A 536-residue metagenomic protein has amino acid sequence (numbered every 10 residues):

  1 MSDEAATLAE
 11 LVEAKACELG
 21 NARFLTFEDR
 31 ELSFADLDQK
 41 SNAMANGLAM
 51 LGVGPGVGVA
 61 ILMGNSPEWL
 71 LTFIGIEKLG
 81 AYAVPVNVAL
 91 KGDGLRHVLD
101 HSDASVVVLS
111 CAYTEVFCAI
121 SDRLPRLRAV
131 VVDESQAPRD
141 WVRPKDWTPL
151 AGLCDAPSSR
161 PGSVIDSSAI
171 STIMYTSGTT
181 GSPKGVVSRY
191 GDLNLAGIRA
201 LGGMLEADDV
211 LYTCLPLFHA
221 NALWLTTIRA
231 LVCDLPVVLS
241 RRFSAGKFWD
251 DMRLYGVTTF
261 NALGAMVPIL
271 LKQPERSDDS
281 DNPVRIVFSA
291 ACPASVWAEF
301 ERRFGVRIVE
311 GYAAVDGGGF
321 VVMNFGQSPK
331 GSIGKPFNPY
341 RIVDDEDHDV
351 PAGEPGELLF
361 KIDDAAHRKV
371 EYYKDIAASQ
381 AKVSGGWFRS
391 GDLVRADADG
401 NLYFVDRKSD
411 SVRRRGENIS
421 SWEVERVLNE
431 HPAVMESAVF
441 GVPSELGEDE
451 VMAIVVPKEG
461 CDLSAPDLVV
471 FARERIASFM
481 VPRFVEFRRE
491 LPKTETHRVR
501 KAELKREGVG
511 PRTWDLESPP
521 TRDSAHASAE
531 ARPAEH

Functional and structural regions predicted by a protein language model:
S2-A5, N21-S66, L70-I74, K91-R96 (+2 more regions): Conserved AMP-binding/adenylate-forming core of the ANL superfamily
A5, D155-Y175, S182, M204-V210: Conserved pre-ATP/AMP-binding loop-to-beta segment of ANL
S33-D36, V164, S171-L195: Conserved AMP-binding A3 loop
N46, M50-L51, K78-G152, E275 (+1 more regions): Structural core segment of the AMP-binding/adenylate-forming
L90, R96, V107-L109, A313 (+8 more regions): AMP-binding/adenylate-forming catalytic core of the ANL superfamily
D133, A477-R498, S518-H536: AMP-binding/adenylate-forming catalytic domain of the ANL superfamily
N194-V210, F218-T258, I269, Q273: Conserved AMP-binding/adenylation subdomain of ANL enzymes
V232, V257-A262, L271-P329, P339-R341 (+1 more regions): Gly/Ser/Thr-rich phosphate-binding loop
